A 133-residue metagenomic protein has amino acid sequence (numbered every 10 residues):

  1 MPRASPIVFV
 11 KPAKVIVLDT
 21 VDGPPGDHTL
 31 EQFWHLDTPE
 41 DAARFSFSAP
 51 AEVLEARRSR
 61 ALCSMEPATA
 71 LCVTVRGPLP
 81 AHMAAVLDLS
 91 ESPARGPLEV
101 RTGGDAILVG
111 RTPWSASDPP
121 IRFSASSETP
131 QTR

Functional and structural regions predicted by a protein language model:
M1-R133: CBM-like, beta-strand-rich accessory domains located in the C-terminal region of large, secreted polysaccharide-active
